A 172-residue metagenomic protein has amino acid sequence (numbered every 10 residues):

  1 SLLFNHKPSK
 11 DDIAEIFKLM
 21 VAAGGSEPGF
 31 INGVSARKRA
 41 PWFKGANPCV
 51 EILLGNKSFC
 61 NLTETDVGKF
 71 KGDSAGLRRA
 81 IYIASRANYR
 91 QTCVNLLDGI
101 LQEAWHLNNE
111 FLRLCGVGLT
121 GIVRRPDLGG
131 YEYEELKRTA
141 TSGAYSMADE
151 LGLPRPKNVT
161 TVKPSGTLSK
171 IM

Functional and structural regions predicted by a protein language model:
S1-F4, N95-H106, G121-P164: Internal maturation/activation junctions in enzymes
S1-G24: Polar, glycine-rich mid-to-C-terminal structural blocks that act as macromolecule-binding/assembly scaffolds
K10-D11, S74-I81, Y133-R138: Generic detection of long, well-ordered alpha-helical segments
I13, A23, G55-S58, C115-G118 (+3 more regions): Active-site-proximal structural scaffolding
I16, I83, G130-E132: A broad, low-specificity signal for short, low-complexity segments enriched in glycine/proline and polar/charged
M20, K157-M172: Active-site and channel-lining beta-strand-loop segments that bind or position nucleotide-derived/phosphorylated
M20-P126: Function-dense linear segments that define catalytic or interfacial modules in macromolecule-processing proteins
T63-G68, P154, K163, S169: Generic, ordered loop/turn and secondary-structure boundary motif
